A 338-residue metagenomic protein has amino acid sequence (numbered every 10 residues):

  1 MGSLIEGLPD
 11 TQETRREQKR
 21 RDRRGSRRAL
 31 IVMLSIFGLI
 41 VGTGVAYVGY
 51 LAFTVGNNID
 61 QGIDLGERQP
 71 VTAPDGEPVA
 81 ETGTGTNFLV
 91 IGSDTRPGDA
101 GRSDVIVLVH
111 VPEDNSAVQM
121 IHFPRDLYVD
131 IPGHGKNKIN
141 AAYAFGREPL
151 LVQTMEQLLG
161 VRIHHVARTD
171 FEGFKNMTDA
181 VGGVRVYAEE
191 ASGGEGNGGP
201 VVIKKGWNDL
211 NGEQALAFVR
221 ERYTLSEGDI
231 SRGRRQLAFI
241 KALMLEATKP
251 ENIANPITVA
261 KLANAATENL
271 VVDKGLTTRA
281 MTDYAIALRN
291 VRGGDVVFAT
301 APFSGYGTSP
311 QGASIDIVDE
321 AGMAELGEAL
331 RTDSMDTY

Functional and structural regions predicted by a protein language model:
M1-Y338: Non-catalytic, solvent-exposed segments at the cell envelope interface
